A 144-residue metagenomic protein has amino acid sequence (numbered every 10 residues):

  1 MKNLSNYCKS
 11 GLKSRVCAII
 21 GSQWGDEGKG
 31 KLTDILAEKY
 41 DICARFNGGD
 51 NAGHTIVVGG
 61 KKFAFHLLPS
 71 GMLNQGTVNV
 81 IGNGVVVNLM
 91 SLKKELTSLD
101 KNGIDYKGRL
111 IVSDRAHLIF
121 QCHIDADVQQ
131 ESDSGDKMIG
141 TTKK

Functional and structural regions predicted by a protein language model:
K2-K144: Non-transmembrane, aqueous-exposed alpha-helical and coiled segments at domain scale
